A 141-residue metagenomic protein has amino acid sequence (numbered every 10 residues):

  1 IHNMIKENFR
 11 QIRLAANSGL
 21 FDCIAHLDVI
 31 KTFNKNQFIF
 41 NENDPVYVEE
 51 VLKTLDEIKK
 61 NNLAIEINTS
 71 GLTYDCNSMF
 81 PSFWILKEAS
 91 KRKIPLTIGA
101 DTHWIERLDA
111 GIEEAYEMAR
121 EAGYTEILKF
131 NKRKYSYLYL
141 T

Functional and structural regions predicted by a protein language model:
I1-I58: Extended substrate/RNA-proximal surfaces in nucleic-acid metabolism proteins
Q37-T141: Charged catalytic cores and adjacent phosphate/nucleic-acid-binding surfaces used for phosphate/nucleic-acid chemistry
